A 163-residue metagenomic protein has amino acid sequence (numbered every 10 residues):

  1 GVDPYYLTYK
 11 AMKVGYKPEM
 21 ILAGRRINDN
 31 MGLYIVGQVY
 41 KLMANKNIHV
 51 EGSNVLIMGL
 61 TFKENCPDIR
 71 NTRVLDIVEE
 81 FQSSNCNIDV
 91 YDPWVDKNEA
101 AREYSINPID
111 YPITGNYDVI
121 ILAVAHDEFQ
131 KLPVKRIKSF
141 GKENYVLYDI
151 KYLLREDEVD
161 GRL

Functional and structural regions predicted by a protein language model:
G1-L163: Structural/interface elements that position substrates and couple domains in central-metabolism enzymes
